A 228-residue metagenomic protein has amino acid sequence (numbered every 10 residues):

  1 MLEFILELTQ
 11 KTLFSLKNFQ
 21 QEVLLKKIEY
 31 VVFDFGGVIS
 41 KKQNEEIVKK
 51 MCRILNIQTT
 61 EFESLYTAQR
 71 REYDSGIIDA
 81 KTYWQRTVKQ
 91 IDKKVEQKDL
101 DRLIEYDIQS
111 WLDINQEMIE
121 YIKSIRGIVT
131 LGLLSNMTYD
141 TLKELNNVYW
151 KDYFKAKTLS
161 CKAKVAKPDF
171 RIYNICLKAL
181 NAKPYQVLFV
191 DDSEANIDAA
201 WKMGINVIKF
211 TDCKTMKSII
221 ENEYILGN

Functional and structural regions predicted by a protein language model:
F4, L8, L16-F19, V23-I28 (+1 more regions): Asp-based, Mg2+/Mn2+-dependent phosphohydrolase catalytic module
K26-Q116, T141: N-terminal helical cap/lid subdomain that shapes the substrate entry/recognition surface in HAD-like hydrolases
D34-G37, G76, L133, K157 (+1 more regions): Generic structural signal for small/hydrophobic residues in well-ordered secondary structure, especially within
E46, K50, A68, T82 (+7 more regions): Alpha-helical elements of Rossmann-like donor-binding domains used by nucleotide-donor carbohydrate transfer enzymes
N56, D92, I128-V129, N181 (+2 more regions): Glycine-centered loop/turn motif at secondary-structure junctions
R102-L131, F170: Short, acidic loop-to-helix structural element flanking the phosphoryl-transfer center in phosphate-processing enzymes
